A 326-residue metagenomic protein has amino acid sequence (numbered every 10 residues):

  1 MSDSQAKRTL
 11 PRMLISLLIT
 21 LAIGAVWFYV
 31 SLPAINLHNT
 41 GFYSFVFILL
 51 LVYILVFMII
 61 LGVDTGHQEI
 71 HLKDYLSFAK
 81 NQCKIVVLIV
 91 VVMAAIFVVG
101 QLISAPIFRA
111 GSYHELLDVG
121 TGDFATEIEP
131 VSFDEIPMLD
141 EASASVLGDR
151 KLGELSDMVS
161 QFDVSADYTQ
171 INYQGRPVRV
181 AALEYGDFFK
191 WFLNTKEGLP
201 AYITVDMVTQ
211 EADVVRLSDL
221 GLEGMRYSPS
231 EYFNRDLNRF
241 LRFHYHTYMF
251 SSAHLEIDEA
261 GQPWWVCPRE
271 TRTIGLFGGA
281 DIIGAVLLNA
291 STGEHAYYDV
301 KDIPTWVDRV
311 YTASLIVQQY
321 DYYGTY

Functional and structural regions predicted by a protein language model:
S2-Y326: Soluble extracytoplasmic regions of secretory-pathway and membrane proteins
